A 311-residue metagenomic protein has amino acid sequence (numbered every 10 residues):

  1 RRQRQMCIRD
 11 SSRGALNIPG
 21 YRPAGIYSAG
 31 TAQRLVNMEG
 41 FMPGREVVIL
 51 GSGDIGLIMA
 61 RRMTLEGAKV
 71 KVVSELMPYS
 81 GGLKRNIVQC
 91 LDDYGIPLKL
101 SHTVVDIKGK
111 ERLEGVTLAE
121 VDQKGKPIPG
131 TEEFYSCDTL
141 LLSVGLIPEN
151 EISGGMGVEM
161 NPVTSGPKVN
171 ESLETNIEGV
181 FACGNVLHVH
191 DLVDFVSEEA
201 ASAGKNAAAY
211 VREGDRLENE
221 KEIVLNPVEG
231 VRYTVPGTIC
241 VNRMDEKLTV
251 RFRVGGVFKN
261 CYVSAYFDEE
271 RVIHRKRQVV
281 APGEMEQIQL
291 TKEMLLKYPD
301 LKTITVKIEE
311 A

Functional and structural regions predicted by a protein language model:
Q3-I8: Short, small-residue-biased leader/transition segments that mark boundaries at the very start of proteins
R9-P19, I147-M156: Flavin (primarily FAD) binding-site architecture
D10-V48, S52-L57, V163-E171: Glycine-rich dinucleotide-binding loop and its adjacent helix/turn
Y27-V36, D138-H190: FAD-site-proximal beta/loop scaffold in flavoenzymes
M42-K99, D106, H188, F195-A209: Rossmann-like dinucleotide-binding core of oxidoreductases
T64-E151, E246-Q278: A Rossmann-like FAD-binding core segment of flavoenzymes
D194, S202, N206-R275: Mid-to-C-terminal Rossmann-like scaffold of FAD/NAD(P)H-dependent oxidoreductases
V263-A265, E293-A311: Short, aromatic- and glycine-rich surface loops/edge beta-strands on solvent-exposed regions
